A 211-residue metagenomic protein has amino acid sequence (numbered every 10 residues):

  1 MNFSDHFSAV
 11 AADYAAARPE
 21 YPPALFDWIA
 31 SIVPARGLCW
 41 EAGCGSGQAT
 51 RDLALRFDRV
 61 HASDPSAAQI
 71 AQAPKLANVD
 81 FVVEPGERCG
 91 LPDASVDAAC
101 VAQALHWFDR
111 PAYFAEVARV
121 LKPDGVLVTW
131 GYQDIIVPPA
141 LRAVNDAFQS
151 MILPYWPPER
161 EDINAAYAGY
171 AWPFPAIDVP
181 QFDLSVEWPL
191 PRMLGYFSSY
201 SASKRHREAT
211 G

Functional and structural regions predicted by a protein language model:
F7-P19: Class I SAM-dependent methyltransferase Rossmann-like catalytic core, especially the SAM/SAH-binding loop
A16-G37: Conserved alpha-helix/loop element of class I SAM-dependent methyltransferases that forms part of the SAM/SAH-binding
W40, S46-R88: Class I SAM-dependent methyltransferase SAM/SAH-binding core
E87-A98: A short acidic, Gly/Pro-enriched loop at the edge of an enzyme's catalytic core that lines a small-molecule cofactor
D97-P111: A short SAM/SAH-binding and catalytic strip from SAM-dependent methyltransferases
P111-P123: A short glycine-rich, Lys/Arg-flanked "PGG" loop and its adjoining helix->strand segment in the class I
K122-E187: Conserved catalytic/acceptor-binding region of the Class I
Q181-G211: C-terminal helical/coil "lid" or tail adjacent to the Rossmann-like core of SAM-dependent
